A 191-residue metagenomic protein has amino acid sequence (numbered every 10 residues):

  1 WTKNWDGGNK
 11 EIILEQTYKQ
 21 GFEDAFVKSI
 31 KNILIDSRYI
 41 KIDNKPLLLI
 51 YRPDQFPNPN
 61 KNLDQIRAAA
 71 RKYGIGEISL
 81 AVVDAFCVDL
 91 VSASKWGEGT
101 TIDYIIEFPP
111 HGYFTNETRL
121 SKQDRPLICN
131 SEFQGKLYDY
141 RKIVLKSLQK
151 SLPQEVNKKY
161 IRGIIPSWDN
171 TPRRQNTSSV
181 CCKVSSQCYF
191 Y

Functional and structural regions predicted by a protein language model:
W1-Y191: Glycan-processing catalytic domains of CAZymes
